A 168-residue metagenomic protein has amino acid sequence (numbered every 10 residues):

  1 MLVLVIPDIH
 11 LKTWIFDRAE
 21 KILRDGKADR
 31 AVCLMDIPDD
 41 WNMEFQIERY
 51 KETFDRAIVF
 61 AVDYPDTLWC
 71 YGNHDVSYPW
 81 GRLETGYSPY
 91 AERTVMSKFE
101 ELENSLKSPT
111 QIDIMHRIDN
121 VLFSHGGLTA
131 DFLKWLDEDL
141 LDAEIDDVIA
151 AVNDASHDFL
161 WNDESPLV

Functional and structural regions predicted by a protein language model:
M1-L4: Extreme N-terminal starter segment of soluble prokaryotic enzymes
I6, L11-S97: Core catalytic region of metal-dependent phosphoesterases/phosphodiesterases, especially metallo-beta-lactamase-like
Y90-S108, I112-V168: Active-site-proximal loop/helix segment associated with metal-binding centers of metalloenzymes
